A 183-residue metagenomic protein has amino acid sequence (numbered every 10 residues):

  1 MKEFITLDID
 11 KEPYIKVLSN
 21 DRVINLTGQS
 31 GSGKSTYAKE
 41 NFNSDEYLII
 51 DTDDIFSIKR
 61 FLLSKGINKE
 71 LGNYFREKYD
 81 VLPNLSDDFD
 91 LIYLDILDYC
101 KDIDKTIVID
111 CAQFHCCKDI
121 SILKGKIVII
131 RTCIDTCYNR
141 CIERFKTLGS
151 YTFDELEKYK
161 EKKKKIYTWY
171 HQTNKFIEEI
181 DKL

Functional and structural regions predicted by a protein language model:
M1-I15: N-terminal pre-Walker A segment at the start of P-loop NTPase domains
Q29: P-loop (Walker A) phosphate-binding loop of NTP-binding proteins
S32: ATP-binding Walker
S35: Walker A/P-loop
K39-I92: Conserved substrate/cofactor phosphate-moiety recognition/catalytic segment in nucleotide-dependent phosphotransferases
D80-L123: Glycine-rich phosphate-binding loop used to anchor ATP phosphates in small-molecule kinases, encompassing both
L123-I142: Conserved phosphate-donor/acceptor-positioning beta-strand/loop module used by diverse small-molecule
K146-L183: Small-molecule kinase domains that catalyze NTP-dependent phosphoryl transfer to phosphate-bearing small molecules
